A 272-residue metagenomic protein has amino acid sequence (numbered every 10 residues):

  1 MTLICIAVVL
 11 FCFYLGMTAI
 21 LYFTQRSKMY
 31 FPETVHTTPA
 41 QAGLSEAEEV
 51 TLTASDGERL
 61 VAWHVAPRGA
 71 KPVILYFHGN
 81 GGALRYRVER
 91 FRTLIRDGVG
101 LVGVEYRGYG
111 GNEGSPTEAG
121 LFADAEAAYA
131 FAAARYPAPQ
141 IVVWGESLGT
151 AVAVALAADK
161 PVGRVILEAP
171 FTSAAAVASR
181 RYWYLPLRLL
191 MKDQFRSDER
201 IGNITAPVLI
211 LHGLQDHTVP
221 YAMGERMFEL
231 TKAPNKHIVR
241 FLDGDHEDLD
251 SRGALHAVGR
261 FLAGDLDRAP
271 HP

Functional and structural regions predicted by a protein language model:
V9-T53, P272: An N-terminal hydrophobic leader/cap segment in hydrolases
S55-R135, E146, A151, A157: Membrane-embedded segments
R90, S197, A206, P220-E229: Short alpha-helix in the alpha/beta-hydrolase fold that links the catalytic acid
A130-Y184: Primarily recognizes the serine-hydrolase "nucleophile elbow" in alpha/beta-hydrolase and SGNH/GDSL folds
N203-T205, I210-D216: Short beta-strand/loop motif that positions the catalytic acidic residue of the alpha/beta-hydrolase fold
L214-V219, H246-D248: Acidic catalytic loop of the alpha/beta-hydrolase fold
E225-E247: Catalytic histidine neighborhood in serine/cysteine hydrolases with alpha/beta-hydrolase-type architecture
L249-A263: Post-His helix in hydrolase/transferase enzymes
